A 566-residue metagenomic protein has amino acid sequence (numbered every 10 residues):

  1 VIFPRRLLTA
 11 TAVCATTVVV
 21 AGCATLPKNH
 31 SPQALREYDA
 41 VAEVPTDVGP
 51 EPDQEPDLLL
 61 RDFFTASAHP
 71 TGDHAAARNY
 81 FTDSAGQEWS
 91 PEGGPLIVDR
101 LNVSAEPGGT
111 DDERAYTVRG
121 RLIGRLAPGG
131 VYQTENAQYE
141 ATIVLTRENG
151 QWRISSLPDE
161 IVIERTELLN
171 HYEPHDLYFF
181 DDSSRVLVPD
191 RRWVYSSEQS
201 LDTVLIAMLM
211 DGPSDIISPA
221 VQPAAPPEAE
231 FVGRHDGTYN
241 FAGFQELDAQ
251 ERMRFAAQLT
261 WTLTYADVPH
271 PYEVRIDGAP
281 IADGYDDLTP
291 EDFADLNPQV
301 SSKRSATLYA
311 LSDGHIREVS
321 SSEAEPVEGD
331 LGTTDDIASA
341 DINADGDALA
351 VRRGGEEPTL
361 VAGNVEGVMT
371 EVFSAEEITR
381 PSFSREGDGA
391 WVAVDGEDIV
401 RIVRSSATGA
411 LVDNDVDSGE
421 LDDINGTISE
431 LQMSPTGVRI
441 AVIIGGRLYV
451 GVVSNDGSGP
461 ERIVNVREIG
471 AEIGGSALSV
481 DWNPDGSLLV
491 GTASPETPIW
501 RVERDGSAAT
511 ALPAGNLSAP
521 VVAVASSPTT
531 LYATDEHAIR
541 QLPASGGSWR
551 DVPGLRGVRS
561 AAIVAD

Functional and structural regions predicted by a protein language model:
F3, A10, T17, A24-D566: Bimodal "functional hotspot" detector
